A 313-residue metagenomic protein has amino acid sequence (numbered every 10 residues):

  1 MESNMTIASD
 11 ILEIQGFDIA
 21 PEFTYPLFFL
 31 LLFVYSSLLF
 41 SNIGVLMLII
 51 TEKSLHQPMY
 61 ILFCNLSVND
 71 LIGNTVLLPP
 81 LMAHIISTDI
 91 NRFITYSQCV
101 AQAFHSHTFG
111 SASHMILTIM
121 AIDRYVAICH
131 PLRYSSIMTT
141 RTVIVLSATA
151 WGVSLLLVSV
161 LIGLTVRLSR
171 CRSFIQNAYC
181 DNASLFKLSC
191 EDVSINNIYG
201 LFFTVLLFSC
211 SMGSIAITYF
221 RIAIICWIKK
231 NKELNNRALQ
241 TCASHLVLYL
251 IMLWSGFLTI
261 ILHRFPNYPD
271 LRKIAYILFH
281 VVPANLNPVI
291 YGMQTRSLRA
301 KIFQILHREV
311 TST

Functional and structural regions predicted by a protein language model:
M1-T313: Transmembrane helical core of 7TM receptor-like proteins
